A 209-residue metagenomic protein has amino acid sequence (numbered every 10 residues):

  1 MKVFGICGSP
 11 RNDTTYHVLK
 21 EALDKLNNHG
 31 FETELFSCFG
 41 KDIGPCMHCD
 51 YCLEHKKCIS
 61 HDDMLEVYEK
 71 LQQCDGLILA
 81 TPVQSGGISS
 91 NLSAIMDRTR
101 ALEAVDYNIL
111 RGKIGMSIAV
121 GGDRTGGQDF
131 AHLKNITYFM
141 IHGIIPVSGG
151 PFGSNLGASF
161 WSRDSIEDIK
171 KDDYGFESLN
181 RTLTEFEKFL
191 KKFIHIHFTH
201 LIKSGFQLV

Functional and structural regions predicted by a protein language model:
M1-D106, F152, L156-G157, W161-V209: N-terminal beta1-alpha1-beta2 submodule of the flavodoxin-like/Rossmannoid cofactor-binding fold
N108-F152: Short, glycine-/small-residue-rich phosphate/pyrophosphate-handling segment
